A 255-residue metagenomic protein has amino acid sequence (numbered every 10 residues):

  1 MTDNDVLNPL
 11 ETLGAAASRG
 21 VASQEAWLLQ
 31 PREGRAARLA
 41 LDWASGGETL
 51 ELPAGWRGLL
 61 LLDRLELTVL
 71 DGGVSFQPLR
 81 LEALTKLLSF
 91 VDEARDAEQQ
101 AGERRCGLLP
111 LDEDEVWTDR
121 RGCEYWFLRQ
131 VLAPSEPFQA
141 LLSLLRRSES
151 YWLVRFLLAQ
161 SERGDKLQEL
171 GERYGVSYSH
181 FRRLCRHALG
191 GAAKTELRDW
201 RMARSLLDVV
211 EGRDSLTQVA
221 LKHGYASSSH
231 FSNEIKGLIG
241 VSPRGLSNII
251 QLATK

Functional and structural regions predicted by a protein language model:
M1-G102: N-terminal regulatory/effector-sensing and dimerization cores that precede helix-turn-helix DNA-binding domains
M1-S23, S229-K255: …primarily DNA-binding HTH/wHTH and HhH modules…
A101-R155, H180: An amphipathic alpha-helical interaction segment
Q139-K166, G171-Y174, E196-D214: A short, Lys/Arg-enriched amphipathic alpha-helix from helix-turn-helix/homeodomain DNA-binding modules
E169-V176, F181, C185, V219-A226 (+2 more regions): Append "Primarily bacterial transcriptional regulators
H187-A226, S232, N248-K255: Terminal helix-turn-helix DNA-binding modules in bacterial transcription factors
